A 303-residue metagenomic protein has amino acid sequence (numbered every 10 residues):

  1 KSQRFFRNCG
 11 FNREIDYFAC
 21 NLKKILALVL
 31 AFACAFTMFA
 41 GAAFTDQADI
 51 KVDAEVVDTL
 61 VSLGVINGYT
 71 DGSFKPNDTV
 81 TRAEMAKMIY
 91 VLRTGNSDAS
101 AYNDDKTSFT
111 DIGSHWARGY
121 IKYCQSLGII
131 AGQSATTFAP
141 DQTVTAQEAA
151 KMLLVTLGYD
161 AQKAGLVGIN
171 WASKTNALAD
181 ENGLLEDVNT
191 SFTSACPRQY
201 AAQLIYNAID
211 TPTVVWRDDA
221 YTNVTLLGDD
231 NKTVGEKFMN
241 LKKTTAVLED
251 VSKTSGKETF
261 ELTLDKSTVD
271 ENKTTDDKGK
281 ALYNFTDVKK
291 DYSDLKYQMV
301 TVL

Functional and structural regions predicted by a protein language model:
F5-F6, F11, Y17-F18: Aromatic (phenylalanine/tyrosine) cluster motif
E14-A54, N67-A86, Y90-R118, L127-Q147 (+5 more regions): Feature responds to low-complexity, polar/acidic, surface-exposed segments characteristic of secreted/exported proteins
V57-I66: Mature N-terminal segment immediately following signal peptide/propeptide cleavage in secreted/periplasmic
I205-N207: Extracellular, beta-strand-rich glycan-interacting domains
